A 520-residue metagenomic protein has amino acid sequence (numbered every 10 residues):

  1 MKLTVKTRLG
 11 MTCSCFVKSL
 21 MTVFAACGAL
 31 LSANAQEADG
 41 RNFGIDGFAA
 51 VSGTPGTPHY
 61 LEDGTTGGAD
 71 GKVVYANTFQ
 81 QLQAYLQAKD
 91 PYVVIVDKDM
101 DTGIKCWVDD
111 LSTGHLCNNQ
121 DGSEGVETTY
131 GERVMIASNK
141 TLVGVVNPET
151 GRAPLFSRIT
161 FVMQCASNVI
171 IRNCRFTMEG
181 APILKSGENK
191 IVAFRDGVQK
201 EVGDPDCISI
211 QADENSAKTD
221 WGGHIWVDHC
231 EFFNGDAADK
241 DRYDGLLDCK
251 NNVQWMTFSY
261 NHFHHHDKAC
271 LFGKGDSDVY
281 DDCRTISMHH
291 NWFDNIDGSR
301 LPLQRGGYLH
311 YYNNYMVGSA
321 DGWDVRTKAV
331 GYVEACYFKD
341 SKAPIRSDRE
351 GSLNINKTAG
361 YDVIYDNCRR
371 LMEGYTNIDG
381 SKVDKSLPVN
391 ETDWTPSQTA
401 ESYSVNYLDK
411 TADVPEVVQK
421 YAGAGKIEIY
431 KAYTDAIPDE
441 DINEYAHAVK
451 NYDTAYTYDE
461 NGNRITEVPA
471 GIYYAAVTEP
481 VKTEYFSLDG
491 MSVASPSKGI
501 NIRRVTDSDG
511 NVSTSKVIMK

Functional and structural regions predicted by a protein language model:
L3-M21: Bacterial N-terminal signal peptides that target proteins for export
A25, S32-A35: Boundary at the C-terminal end of the N-terminal hydrophobic targeting segment
G44-I95, S487-A494: Acidic Gly/Asp/Thr-rich repetitive segments characteristic of extracellular carbohydrate-active and adhesion proteins
A84-D90, G103-T141, R152-R172, M178-D220: Extracellular beta-strand-rich solenoid/capping regions of secreted or surface-exposed proteins that bind or remodel
E132-M135, L155-C165, I183-L184, D206-D220 (+5 more regions): Glycine-rich beta-solenoid repeat tracts in large extracellular/virion proteins
S138-G144, P148, S167-G180, A193-G197 (+8 more regions): Right-handed parallel beta-helix
L303-G306, H310-N461: Extracellular beta-rich repeat passengers
R464-K520: C-terminal outer-membrane/trafficking sorting elements
